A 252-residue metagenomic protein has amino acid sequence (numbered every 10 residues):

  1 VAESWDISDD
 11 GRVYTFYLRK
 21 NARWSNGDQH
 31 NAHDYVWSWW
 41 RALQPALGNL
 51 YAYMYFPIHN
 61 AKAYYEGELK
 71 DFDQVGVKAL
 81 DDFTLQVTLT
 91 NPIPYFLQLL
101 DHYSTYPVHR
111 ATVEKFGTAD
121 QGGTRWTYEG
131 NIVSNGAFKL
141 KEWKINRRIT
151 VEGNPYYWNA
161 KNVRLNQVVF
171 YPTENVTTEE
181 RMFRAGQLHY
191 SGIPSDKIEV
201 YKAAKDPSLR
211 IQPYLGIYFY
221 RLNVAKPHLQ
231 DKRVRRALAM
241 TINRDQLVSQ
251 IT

Functional and structural regions predicted by a protein language model:
V1, D28, F96-P107, R221-N223 (+1 more regions): A structural "hinge/loop" feature
A2, D9-V13, H30, F72 (+5 more regions): Extracytoplasmic
E3-M54, Q86, E179-M182, H228-Q230: Aromatic- and charge-enriched surface segment that lines or borders ligand/interaction sites
I7-S25, T90, Q98-L100, P213-K226 (+1 more regions): Periplasmic solute-binding protein
Y17, V36, L43-K115: Surface-exposed binding/hinge segments that line and control ligand-binding clefts or catalytic entry sites
R19, R23, W40-G48, P92-P94 (+9 more regions): Sec-exported extracytoplasmic/periplasmic mature domains
D82, L89-V163, Q167, N175-T177: Gly/Pro-rich hinge or "lid" segments in bacterial periplasmic/extracellular proteins
K141-E152, V169-K226, R233-A237, I242-I251: Extracellular/periplasmic solute-recognition and catalytic clefts
